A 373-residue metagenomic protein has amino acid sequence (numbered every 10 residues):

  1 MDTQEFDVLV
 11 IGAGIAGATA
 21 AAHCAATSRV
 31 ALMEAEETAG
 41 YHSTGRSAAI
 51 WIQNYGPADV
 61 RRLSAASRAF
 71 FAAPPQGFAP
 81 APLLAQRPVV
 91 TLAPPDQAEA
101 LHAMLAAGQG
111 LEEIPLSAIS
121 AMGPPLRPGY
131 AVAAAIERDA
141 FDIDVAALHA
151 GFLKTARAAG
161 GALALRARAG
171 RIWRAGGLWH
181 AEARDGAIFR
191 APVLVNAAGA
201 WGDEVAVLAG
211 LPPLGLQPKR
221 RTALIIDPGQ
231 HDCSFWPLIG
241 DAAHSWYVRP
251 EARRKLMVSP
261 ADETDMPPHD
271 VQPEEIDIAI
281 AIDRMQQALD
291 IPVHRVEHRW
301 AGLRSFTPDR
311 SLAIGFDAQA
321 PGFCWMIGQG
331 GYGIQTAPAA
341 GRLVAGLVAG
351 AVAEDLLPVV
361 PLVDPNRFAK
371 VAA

Functional and structural regions predicted by a protein language model:
D2-G14: Beta1/beta-strand and adjacent pyrophosphate-binding region of the FAD-binding site in flavoprotein oxidoreductases
Q4-F6, R184-V193: Core beta-strand elements of the Rossmann-like FAD/NAD(P) dinucleotide-binding domain in flavoenzyme oxidoreductases
A22-A25, W51, P80-A85, A198-G322: Active-site substrate-recognition segment that forms the wall of the catalytic cavity or substrate channel
A25-T44: Glycine-rich FAD pyrophosphate-binding loop
A48-M122, S245, R284: Dinucleotide-binding Rossmann-like beta1-alpha1 core, especially the glycine-rich loop that anchors the ADP
R62-A65, T91-A98, A135-K154, V271-A279: Short beta-strand to alpha-helix junction loop
I136-D185, F189: Helical element adjacent to the flavin cofactor pocket in flavoenzyme catalytic cores
Q287-A373: C-terminal catalytic lobe of FAD-dependent flavoproteins
